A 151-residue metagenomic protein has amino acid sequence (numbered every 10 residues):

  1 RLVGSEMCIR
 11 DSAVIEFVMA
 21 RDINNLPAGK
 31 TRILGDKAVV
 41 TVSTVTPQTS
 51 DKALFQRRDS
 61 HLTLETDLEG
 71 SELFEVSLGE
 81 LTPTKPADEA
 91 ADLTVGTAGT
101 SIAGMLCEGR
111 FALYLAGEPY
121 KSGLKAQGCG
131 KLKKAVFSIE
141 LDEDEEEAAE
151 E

Functional and structural regions predicted by a protein language model:
L2-I9: Short, small-residue-biased leader/transition segments that mark boundaries at the very start of proteins
R10, I15-E16, D22-N25, K30-L34 (+4 more regions): Domain-scale activation on soluble regions of proteins
A28-T49, Q56, S60-L68, E75-V76: A short glycine-rich, His/Asp/Glu-containing loop-to-beta-strand
G35, D51-T63, E80-K85, G99 (+1 more regions): A short beta-loop-beta micro-motif enriched in histidine and acidic residues
T44, L68, A116-E118, S138-L141: Short, structured patches in soluble enzyme cores that scaffold and shape functional sites
D59-L73, L78-E80, A87-G96, S138-I139: Short, conserved beta-strand element in jelly-roll/cupin
M105-L124: Conserved metal-binding segment of the jelly-roll/cupin
F111-L113, C129-E146: A short hydrophobic beta-strand segment most commonly corresponding to one strand of the jelly-roll/cupin
